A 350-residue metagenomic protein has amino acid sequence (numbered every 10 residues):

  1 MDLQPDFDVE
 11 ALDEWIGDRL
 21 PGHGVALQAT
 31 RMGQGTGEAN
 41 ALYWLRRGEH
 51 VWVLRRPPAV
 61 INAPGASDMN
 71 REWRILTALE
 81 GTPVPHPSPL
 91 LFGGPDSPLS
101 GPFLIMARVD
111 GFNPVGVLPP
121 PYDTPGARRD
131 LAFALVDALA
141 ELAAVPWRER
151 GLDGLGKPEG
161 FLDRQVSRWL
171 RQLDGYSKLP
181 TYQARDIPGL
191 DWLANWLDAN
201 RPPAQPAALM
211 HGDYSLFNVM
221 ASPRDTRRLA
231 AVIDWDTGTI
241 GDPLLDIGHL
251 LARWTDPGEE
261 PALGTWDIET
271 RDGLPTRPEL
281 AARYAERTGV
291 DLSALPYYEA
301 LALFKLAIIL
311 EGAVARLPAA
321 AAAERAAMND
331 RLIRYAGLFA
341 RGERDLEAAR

Functional and structural regions predicted by a protein language model:
M1-V25: Juxta-kinase regulatory segment immediately upstream of eukaryotic protein kinase catalytic domains
D2-Q4, G175-S177, T265-P275, E279-D291 (+1 more regions): ATP/Mg2+ or Mg2+-diphosphate-binding catalytic cores that bind nucleotide phosphates or diphosphates via glycine-rich
T30-L193, N200-L209, D225-R227: ATP-binding pocket architecture of kinase catalytic cores
E80, L139-A143, F304, I308-E311 (+1 more regions): Short, amphipathic alpha-helical segments that act as regulatory/interfacial helices in nucleotide-processing proteins
L131-L135, D186-G189, D213, P243-D246 (+2 more regions): An acidic site on a long C-lobe helix of protein kinase domains
K157, V290-A302: All-alpha amphipathic helical-bundle segments outside canonical DNA-binding/catalytic cores that form hydrophobic
A208-L209, S215, S222-E279, A285 (+2 more regions): Active-site Asp-x-Gly
